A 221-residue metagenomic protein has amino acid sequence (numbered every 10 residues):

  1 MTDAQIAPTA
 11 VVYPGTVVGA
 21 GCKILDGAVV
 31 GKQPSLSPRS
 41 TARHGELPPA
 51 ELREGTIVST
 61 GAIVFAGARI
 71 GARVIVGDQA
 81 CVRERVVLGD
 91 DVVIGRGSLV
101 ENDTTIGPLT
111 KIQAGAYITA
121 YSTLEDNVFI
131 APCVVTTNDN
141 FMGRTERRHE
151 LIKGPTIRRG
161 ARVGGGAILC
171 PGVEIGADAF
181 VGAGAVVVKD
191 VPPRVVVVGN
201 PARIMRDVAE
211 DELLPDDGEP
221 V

Functional and structural regions predicted by a protein language model:
M1-V198, R203-I204: Structural signal for interior beta-strand "rungs" in well-ordered beta-sheet cores of soluble enzyme domains
V208-E219: A glycine/serine/threonine-rich, flexible loop-to-helix segment that serves as the NAD(P) cofactor-binding "lid"
